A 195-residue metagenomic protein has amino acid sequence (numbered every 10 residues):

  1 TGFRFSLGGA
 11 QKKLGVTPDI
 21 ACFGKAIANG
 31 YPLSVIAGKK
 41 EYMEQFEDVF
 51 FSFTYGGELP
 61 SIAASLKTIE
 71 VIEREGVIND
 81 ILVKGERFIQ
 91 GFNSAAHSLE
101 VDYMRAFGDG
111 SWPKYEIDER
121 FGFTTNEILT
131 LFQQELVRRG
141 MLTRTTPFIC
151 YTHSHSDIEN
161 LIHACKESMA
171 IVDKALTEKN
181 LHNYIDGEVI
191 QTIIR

Functional and structural regions predicted by a protein language model:
T1-R195: Conserved N-terminal phosphate-binding loop of PLP-dependent enzymes in the Aspartate aminotransferase
